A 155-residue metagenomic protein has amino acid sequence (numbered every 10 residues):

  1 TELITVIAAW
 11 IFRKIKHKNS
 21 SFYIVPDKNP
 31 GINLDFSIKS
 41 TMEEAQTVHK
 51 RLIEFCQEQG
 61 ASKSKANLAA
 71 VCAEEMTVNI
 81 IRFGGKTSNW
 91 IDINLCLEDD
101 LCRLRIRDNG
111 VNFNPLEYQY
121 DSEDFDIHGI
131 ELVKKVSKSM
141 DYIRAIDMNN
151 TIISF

Functional and structural regions predicted by a protein language model:
E2-S37, K134-F155: Flexible, glycine-/charge-rich segments associated with ATP-binding catalytic modules
W10-V71: Bergerat-fold GHKL ATPase/HATPase_c domain
K63-S88: Conserved ATP-binding N-box helix of the HATPase_c
W90-D100: Short beta-strand/loop element within the Bergerat-fold HATPase_c
N94, R105-R107, I152-S154: Beta-strand residues in well-ordered beta-sheet regions across diverse protein folds
E98-L101, A145-D147: Short strand-connecting beta-turns/loops that link adjacent beta-strands
C102-I130: Glycine-rich/acidic phosphate-handling loop/turn and adjacent ATP-lid/helix of nucleotide-binding kinase/ATPase domains
